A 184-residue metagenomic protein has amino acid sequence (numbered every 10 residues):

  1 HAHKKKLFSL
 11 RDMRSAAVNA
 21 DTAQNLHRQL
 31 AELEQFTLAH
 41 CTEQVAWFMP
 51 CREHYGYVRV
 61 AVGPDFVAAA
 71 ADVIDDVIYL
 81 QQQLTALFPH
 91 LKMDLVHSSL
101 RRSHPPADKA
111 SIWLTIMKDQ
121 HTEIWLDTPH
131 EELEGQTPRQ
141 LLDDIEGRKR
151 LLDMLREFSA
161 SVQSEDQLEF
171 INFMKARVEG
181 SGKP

Functional and structural regions predicted by a protein language model:
H1, D76-I124, P129: Mixed-charge (acidic/basic) macromolecular-recognition segments
H1-V58: Short Lys/Arg-enriched alpha/beta "domain-start" segment
D12-V18, T22, A68-A70, K92 (+1 more regions): Eukaryotic extended interaction platforms
L33-A39, A86-H90, D94, T128 (+3 more regions): Surface-exposed polar/charged interaction patches
E34-H97: N-terminal accessory interaction module
C41, F48-A68, T115, L152-P184: Eukaryotic low-complexity, intrinsically disordered regulatory segments enriched in serine, proline and acidic residues
I116-D119, D127-I145: Charged, gly/pro-enriched flexible loop segments at helix/strand junctions
P138-F158: Short secondary-structure subsegments characteristic of cysteine-rich extracellular domains
